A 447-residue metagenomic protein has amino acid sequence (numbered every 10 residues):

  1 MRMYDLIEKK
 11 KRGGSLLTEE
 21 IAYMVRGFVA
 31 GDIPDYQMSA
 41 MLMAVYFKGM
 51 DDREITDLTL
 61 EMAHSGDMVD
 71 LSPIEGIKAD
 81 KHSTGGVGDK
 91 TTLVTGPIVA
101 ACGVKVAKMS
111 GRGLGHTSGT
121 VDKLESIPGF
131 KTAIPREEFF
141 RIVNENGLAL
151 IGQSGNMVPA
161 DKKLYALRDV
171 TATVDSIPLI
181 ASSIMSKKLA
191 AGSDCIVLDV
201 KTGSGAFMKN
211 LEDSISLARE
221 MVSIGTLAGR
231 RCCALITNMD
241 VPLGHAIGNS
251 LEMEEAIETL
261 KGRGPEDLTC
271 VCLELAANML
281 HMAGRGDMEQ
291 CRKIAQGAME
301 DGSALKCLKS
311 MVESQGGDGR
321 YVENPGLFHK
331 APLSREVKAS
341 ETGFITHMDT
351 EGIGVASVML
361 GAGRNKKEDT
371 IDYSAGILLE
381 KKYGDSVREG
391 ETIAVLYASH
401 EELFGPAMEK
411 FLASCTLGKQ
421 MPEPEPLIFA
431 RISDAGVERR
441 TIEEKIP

Functional and structural regions predicted by a protein language model:
M1-R2, K10-P73: N-terminal glycine-rich anion-binding loops that anchor highly charged ligand groups
D5, S15-L17, F28, M68-V69 (+5 more regions): Well-ordered secondary-structure scaffolds
L42-Y46, K123, D161-V170, D199-M208 (+1 more regions): Active-site-proximal beta-alpha loop/turn segments in soluble metabolic enzymes
F47, L93-A107, K187-G192, L227-A228 (+1 more regions): Alpha-helix C-terminal capping segments
G49-S110, L114: Active-site cofactor/substrate anionic-group-binding motifs, chiefly glycine- and Lys/Arg-rich phosphate-binding loops
V87-G96, A100-A101, K108-M109, G115-S118 (+4 more regions): Short glycine/serine/threonine-rich phosphate/pyrophosphate-binding segments that cradle anionic phosphate groups
K123-A149, R219-G225, G229: A glycine-rich helix N-cap at a beta->alpha junction
N144-C195: Phosphate/diphosphate-binding glycine-rich loops and adjacent basic-rich segments that engage nucleotide
